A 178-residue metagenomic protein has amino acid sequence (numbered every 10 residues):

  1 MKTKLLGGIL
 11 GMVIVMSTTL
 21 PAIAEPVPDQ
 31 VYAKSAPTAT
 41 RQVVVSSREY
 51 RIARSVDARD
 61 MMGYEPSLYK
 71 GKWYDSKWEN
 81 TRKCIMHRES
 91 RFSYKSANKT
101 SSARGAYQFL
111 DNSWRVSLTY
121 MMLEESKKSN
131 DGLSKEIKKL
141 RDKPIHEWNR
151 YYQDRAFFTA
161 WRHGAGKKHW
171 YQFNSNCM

Functional and structural regions predicted by a protein language model:
K2-L10, M16-C84, C177-M178: Intrinsically disordered, low-complexity, Pro/Ser/Thr/Asn/Gly/Ala-rich spacer/linker segments adjacent to signal
G71-E79, K99-A103, Y107, H146-D154: Solvent-exposed, acidic/flexible segments
S76-S93, D154-W161, Q172-F173: Short, functionally critical alpha-helical segments immediately adjacent to catalytic or ligand/cofactor-binding
R88-S90, L110-N112, N176: Active-site-proximal beta-strand/loop segments in catalytic clefts of secreted hydrolases
S90-S93, S101, S113-V116, H163: Solvent-exposed loop/turn segments at secondary-structure junctions within structured extracellular/periplasmic domains
S102, L123-M178: Catalytic and binding regions of secreted/periplasmic enzymes and modules that target cell-wall glycans
R104-E124: Short, solvent-exposed beta-strand-terminating loops
